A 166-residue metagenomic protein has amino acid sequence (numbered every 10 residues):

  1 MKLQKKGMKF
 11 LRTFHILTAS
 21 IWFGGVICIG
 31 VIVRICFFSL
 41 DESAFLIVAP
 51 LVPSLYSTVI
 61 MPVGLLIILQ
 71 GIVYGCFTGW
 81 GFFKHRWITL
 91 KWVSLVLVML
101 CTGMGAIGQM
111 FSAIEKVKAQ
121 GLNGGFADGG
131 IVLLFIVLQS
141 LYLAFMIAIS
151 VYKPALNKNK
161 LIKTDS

Functional and structural regions predicted by a protein language model:
M1-S166: Polytopic transmembrane helical bundles with strong interfacial aromatic enrichment
